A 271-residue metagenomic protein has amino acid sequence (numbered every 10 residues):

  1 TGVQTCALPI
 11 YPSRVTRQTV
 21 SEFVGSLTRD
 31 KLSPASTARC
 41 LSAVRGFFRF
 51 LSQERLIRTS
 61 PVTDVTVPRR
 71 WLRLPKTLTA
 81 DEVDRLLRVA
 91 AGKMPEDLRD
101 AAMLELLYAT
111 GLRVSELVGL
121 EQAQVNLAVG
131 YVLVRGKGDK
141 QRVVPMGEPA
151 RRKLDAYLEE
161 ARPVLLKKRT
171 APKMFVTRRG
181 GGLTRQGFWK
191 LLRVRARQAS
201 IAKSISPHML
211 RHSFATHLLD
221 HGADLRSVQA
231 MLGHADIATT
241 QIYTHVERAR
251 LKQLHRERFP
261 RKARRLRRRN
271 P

Functional and structural regions predicted by a protein language model:
T1-T5: Positively charged, low-complexity/disordered segments
A7-P271: Conserved catalytic core of the tyrosine transesterase superfamily
